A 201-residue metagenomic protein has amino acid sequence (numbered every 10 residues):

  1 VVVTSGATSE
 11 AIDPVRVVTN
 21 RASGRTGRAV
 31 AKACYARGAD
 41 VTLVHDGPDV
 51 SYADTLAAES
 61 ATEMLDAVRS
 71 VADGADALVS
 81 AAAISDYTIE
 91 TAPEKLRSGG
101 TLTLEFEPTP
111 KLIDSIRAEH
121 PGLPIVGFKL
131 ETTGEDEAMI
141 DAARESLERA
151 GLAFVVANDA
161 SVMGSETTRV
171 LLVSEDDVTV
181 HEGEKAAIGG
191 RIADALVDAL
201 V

Functional and structural regions predicted by a protein language model:
V1-V201: A cross-family phosphate/adenosyl-ligand binding-site feature
